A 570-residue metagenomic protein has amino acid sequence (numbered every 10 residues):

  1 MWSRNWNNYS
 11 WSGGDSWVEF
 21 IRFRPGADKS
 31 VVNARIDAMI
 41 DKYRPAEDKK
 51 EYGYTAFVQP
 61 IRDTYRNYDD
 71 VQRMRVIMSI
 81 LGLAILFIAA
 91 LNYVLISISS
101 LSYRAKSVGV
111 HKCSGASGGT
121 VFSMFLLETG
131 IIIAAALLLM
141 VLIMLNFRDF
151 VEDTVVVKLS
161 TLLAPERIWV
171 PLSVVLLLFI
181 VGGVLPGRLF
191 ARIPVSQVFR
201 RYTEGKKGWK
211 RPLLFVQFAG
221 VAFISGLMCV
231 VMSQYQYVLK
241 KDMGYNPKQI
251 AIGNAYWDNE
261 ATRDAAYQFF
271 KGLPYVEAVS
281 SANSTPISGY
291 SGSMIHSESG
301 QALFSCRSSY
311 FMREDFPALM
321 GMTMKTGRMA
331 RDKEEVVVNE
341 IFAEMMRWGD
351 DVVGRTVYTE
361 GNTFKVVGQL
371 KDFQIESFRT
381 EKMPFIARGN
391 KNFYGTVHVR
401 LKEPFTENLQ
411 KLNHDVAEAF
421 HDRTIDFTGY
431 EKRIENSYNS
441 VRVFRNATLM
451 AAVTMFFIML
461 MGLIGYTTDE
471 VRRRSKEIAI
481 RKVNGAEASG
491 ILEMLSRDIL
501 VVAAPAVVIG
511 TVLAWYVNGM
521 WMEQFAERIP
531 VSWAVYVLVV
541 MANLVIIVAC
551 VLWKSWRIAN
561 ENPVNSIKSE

Functional and structural regions predicted by a protein language model:
M1-D70, Q268, G272-S437: Mid-to-C-terminal secondary-structure elements that act as membrane-proximal/extracytoplasmic interface segments
V32, V58, N92-Y93, V110 (+21 more regions): Generic structural signal for small/hydrophobic residues in well-ordered secondary structure, especially within
M39-A84, Y103, S117-G118, D149-V170 (+5 more regions): Membrane-helix entry/capping segments
D41, T129-R192, S233, R497-N560: Small-residue-rich transmembrane alpha-helices
V71-K106, I133-A134, L139, W209-M232 (+4 more regions): Hydrophobic alpha-helical transmembrane segments of multi-pass inner-membrane transport and secretion
L91-I132, R192-T203, M461-V501, N560-S569: Intracellular coupling helices
R188-A219: N-terminal Sec/SRP start-transfer signal
S233-G253, T323, F378-E381, K391: Membrane-proximal juxtamembrane linkers immediately C-terminal to transmembrane helices
